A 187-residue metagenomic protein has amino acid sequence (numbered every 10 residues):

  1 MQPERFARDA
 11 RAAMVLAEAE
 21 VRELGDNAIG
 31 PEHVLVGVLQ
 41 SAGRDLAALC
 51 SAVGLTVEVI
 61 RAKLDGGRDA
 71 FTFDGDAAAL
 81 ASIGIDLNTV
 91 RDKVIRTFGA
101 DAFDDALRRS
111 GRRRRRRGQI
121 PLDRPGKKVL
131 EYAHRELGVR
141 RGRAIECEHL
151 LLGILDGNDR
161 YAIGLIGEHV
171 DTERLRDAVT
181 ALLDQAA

Functional and structural regions predicted by a protein language model:
M1-A187: Histone-fold recognition with a strong bias for associated Lys/Arg-rich disordered tails
